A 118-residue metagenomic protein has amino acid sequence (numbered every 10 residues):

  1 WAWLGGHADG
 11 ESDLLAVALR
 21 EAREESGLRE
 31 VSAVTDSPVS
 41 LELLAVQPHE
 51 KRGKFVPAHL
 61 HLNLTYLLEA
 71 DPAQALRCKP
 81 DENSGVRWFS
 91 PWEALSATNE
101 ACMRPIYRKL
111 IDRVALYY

Functional and structural regions predicted by a protein language model:
W1-L4: N-terminal strand-loop-strand
A8-P105: Unchanged
C102-Y118: Charged phosphate-binding loop/patch that engages nucleotide di/tri-phosphates or the phosphate backbone of nucleic
